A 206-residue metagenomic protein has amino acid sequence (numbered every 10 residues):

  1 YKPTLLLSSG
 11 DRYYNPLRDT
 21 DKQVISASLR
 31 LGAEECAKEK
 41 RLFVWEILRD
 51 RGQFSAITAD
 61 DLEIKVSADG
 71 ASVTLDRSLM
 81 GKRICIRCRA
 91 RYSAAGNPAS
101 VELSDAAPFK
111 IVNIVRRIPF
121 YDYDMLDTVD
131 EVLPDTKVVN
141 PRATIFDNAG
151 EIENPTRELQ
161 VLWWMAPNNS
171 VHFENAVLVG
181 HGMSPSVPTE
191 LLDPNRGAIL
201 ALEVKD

Functional and structural regions predicted by a protein language model:
Y1-L6, A106-Y121: Proline/serine/threonine-rich low-complexity linkers at boundaries of modular beta-sandwich domains
L6-K22, Y121-V139: Short, solvent-exposed loop/linker segments at the N-terminal edge of repeated beta-sheet extracellular domains
T20-L31, D135-D147: A short beta-strand segment in extracellular, disulfide-stabilized domains
Q23, M80-C88, V139, P194-K205: Exposed beta-strand face motif in extracellular beta-rich ectodomains
A27, L42-R49, C88, P141-A143 (+2 more regions): Core motif of extracellular immunoglobulin-like domains
L31, L79, C88-G96, D147 (+1 more regions): Surface-exposed loop/turn motifs at beta-strand-loop junctions within extracellular Ig-like and Fibronectin type III
E34-V44, E151-L162: Solvent-exposed loop segments of extracellular immunoglobulin-like
V44-L79, L159, W164-D193: Surface-exposed, flexible coil segments in extracellular/virion-facing regions
